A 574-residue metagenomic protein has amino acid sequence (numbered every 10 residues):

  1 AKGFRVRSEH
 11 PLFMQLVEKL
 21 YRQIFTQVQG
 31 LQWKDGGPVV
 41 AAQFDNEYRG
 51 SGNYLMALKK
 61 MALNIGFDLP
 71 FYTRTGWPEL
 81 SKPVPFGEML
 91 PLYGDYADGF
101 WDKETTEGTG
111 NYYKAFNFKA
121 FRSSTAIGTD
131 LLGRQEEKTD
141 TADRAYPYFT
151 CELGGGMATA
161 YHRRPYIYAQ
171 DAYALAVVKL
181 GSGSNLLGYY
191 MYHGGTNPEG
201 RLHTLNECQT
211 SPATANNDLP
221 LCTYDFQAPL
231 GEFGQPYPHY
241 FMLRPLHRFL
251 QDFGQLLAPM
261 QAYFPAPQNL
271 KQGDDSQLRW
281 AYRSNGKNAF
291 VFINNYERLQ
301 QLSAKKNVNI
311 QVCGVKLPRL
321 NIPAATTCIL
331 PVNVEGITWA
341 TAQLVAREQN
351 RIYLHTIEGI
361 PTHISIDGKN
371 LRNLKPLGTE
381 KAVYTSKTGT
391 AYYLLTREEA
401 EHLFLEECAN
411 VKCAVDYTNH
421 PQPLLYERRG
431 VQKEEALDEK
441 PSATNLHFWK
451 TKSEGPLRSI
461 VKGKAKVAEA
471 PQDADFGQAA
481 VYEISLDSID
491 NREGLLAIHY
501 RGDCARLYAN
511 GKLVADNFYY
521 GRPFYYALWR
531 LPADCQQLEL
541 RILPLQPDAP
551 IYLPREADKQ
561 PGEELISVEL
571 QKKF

Functional and structural regions predicted by a protein language model:
K2, F13-Q27, D35-Q43, R49-A62 (+7 more regions): Carbohydrate-binding surfaces of carbohydrate-active enzymes
E9-H10: Catalytic cores of eukaryotic secretory-pathway lumenal/extracellular enzymes that build and remodel glycoconjugates
L58-A169: Noncatalytic carbohydrate-binding groove/subsite architecture in carbohydrate-active enzymes
L377-G378, R530-C535: Surface-exposed, short loops/turns at beta-strand junctions within beta-sandwich domains
I484, P523-L531: Exposed aromatic-hydrophobic patches
S488-A509, N517, L540-R541: Aromatic-lined ligand-binding clefts that engage carbohydrates, nucleic acids, or primary amines
L540-D548: Short beta-strand-plus-loop segments that form exposed binding edges in beta-rich domains
D548-F574: Exposed low-complexity, polar/acidic, P/S/T/G-rich flexible segments that act as propeptides, protease-susceptible
